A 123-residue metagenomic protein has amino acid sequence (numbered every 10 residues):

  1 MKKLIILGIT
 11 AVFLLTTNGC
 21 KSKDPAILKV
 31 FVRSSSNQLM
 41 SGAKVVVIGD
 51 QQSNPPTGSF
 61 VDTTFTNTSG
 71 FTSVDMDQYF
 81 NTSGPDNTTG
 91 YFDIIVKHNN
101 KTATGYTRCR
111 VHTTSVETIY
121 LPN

Functional and structural regions predicted by a protein language model:
M1-G19: Sec-dependent bacterial lipoprotein signal peptides
K21-K23: Bacterial signal peptide processing site
I27, G42-K44, Y91-D93: Exposed beta-strand and adjacent loop surfaces of beta-rich binding modules that mediate intermolecular recognition
L28-S34: A short, amphipathic beta-strand motif
S36-P55: Short, ordered, surface-exposed loop/turn motifs in non-cytosolic proteins
S53-Q78: Short, acidic Ser/Thr/Gly-rich low-complexity loop/linker segments typical of extracellular and cell-surface proteins
M76-N100: A short, solvent-exposed beta-strand micro-motif common in secreted/extracellular proteins
T104-N123: Extracellular beta-sheet/turn segments enriched in Thr/Pro/Gly and aliphatic residues
